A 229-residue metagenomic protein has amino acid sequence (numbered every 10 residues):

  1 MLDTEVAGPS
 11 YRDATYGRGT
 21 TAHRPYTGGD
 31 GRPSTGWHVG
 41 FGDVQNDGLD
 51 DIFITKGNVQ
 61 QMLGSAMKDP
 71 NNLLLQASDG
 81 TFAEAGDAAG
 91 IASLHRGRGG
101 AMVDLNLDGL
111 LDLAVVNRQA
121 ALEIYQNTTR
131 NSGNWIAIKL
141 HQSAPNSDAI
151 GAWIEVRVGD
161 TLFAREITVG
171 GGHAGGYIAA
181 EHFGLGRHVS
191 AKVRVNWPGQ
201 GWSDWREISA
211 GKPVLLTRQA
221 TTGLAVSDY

Functional and structural regions predicted by a protein language model:
M1, T27-G28, G36-N46, R98-L107: Beta-propeller blade termini
M1-A14, M62-A83, A121-G133: Beta-propeller blade repeat segments, especially FG-GAP/WD-type strand-to-loop junctions in 6- to 7-bladed propeller
E5-P9, D47-G48, D79-G80, L107-G109 (+1 more regions): Short, solvent-exposed loop/turn segments that connect beta-strands within catalytic domains and beta-strand-rich
S10-T35, A83-H95, P145-N146, G172: Short loop/turn motifs that recur once per blade in beta-propeller domains
N46-T55, D108-V116: Acidic/hydrophobic-patterned starts of short beta strands in beta-sheet-rich repeat architectures
Q60, T81-Y229: Gly/Ser/Thr/Pro-enriched helix-cap/hinge segments flanking short amphipathic alpha-helices
